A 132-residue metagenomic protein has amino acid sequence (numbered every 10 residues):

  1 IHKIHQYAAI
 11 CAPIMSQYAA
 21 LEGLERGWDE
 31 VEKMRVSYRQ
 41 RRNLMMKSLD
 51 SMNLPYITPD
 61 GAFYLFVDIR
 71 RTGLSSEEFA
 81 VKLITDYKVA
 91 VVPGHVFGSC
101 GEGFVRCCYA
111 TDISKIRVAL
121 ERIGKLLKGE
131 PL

Functional and structural regions predicted by a protein language model:
I1-L132: PLP-dependent class I/II
